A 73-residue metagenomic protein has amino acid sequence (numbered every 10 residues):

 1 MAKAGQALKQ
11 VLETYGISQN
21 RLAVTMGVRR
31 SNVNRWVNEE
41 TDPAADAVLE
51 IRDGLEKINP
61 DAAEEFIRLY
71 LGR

Functional and structural regions predicted by a protein language model:
M1-Y15, R21, T25, R52 (+1 more regions): A short, Lys/Arg-rich alpha-helix, primarily the initiator
A2-K3, D42, D46: Residues at secondary-structure transition points
G27-P43: Recognition helix of helix-turn-helix/homeodomain-like DNA-binding domains that insert into the DNA major groove
A45-E64: DNA major-groove recognition helix of helix-turn-helix/homeodomain DNA-binding modules
A62-R73: Short amphipathic recognition helices of helix-turn-helix/homeodomain-type DNA-binding modules
